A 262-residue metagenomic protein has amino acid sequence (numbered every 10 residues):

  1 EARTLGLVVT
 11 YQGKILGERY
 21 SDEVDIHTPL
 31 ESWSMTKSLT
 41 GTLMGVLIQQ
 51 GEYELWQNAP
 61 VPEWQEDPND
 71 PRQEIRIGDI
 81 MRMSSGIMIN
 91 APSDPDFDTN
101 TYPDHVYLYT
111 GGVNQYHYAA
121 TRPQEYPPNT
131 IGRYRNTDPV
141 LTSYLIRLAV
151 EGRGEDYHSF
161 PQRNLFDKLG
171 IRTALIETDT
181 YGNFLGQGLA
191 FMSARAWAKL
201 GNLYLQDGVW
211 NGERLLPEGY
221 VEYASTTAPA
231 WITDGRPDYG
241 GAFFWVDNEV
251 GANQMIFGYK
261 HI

Functional and structural regions predicted by a protein language model:
E1-V24: A short, well-structured edge-of-sheet supersecondary motif
A2-T4, T28, K260-H261: Short, small/polar residue-rich loop motifs at catalytic or cofactor-binding pockets
G13, L30-W56, I80, T142-I146 (+1 more regions): Active-site SXXK
Q49-M88, P92, T121-E125, E151-G188 (+1 more regions): Active-site helix/loop module of the DD-peptidase/beta-lactamase fold, centered on the serine-lysine SxxK catalytic
N69, Y126-R135, L185-F191, I256-I262: Solvent-exposed loop and edge beta-strand segments that line ligand/cofactor-binding and catalytic clefts
T101-H105, D179-M192, G240-E249: Carbohydrate-binding/catalytic loop surfaces
D138-R147, G188-V209, I262: Active-site-proximal alpha-helical segments within enzyme catalytic domains
I171-T178, V221-I262: Active-site Gly/Thr loop motif
